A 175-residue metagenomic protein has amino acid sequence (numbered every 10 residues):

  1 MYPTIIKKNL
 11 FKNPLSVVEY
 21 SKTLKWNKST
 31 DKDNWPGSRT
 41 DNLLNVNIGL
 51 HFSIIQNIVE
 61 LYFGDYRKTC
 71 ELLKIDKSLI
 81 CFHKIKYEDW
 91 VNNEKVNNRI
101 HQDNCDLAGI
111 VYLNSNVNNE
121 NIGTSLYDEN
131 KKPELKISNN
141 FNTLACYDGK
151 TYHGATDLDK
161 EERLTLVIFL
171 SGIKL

Functional and structural regions predicted by a protein language model:
M1-N97: Non-heme Fe(II)/2-oxoglutarate
I80-L175: Catalytic core of non-heme Fe(II) oxygenases with the double-stranded beta-helix
